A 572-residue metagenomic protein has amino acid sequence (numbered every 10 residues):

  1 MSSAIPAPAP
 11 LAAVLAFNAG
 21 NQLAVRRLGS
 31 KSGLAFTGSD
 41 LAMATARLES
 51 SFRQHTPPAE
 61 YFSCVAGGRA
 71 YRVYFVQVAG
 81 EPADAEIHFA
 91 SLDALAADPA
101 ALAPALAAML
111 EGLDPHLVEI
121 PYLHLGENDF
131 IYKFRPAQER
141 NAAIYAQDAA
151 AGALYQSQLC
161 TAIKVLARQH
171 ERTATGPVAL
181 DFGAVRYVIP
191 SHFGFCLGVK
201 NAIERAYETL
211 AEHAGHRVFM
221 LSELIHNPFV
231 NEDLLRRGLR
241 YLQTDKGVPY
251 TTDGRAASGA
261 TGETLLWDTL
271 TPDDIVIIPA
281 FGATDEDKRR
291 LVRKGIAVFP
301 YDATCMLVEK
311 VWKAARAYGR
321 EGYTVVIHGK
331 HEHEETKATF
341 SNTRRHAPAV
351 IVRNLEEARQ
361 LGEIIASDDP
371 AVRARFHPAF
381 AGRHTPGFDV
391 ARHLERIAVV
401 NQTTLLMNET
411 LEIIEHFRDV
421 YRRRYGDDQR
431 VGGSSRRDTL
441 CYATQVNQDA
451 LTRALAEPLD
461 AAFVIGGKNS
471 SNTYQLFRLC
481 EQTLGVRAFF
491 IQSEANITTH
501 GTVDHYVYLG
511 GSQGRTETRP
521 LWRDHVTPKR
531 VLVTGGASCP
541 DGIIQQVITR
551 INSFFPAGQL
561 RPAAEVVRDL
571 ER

Functional and structural regions predicted by a protein language model:
M1-R186: Long, compositionally biased, glycine/small-hydrophobic-enriched stretches that function as flexible linkers, tethers
I5-F52, T56, F62-S63, V188-P190 (+4 more regions): Anionic-ligand anchoring segments at beta-strand to alpha-helix junctions in alpha/beta enzyme folds, i.e., glycine
P104-A105, A142, A146, A150 (+9 more regions): Ser/Thr/Gly-rich flexible loops in soluble cytosolic domains mediating phosphotransfer, phosphorylation
I189-K200, V298-C305, M407, C441-A443 (+1 more regions): Short, glycine-rich nucleotide/cofactor-binding loops
E204-E212, L234-R237, V292-G295, A317 (+5 more regions): Short, solvent-exposed amphipathic alpha-helical segments in soluble enzyme and RNA/protein-processing domains
K310-T404: Internal gly/pro-rich beta-alpha loop/helix module that stabilizes soluble enzyme cofactors or their anionic handles
N401-D524, A537-C539, I544, T549-R572: Redox- and metal-dependent alpha/beta enzyme cores, enriched for Fe-S-associated oxidoreductases and cofactor-handling
